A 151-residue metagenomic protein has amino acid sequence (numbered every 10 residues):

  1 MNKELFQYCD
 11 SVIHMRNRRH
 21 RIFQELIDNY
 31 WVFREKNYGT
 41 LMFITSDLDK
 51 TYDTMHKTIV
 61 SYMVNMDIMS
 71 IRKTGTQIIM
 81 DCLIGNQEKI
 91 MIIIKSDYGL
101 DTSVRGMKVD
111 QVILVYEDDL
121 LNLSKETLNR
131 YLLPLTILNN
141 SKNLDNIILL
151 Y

Functional and structural regions predicted by a protein language model:
N2-Q24: Conserved pre-motif I regulatory segment
R18-I79: Conserved P-loop
I44-L48, K95-D97, L114-D119, Y151: Structural motif
T54-Y62, K108, T127-P134: Alpha-helical scaffold elements adjacent to nucleotide-binding pockets in ATP/GTP-utilizing enzyme cores
T58-K108: Inter-Walker segment of RecA-like/P-loop motor cores
E88-I92, D110-Q111, N143-L149: Loop/turn-to-beta-strand initiation segments
D110-L128: SF2 helicase catalytic motif II
N122-Y151: ASCE P-loop NTPase helicase motor core
